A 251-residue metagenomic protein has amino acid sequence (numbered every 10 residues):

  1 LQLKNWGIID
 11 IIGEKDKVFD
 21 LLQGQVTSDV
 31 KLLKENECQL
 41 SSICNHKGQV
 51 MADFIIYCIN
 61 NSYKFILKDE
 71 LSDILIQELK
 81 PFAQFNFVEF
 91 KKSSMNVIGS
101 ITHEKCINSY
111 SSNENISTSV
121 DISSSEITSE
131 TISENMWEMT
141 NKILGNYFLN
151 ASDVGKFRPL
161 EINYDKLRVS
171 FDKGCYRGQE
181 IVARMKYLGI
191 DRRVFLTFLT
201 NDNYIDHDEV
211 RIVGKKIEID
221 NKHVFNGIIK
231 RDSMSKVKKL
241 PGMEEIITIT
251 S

Functional and structural regions predicted by a protein language model:
L1-S251: Basic, glycine/lysine-rich polyanion-binding surfaces/domains
